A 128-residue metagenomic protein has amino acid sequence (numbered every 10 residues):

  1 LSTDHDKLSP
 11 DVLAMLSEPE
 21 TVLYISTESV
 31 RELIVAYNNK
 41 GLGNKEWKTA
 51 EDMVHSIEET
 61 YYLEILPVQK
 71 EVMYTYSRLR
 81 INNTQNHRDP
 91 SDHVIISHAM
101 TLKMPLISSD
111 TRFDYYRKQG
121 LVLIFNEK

Functional and structural regions predicted by a protein language model:
L1-S26, G41-D52, K128: Short, well-structured N-terminal submotif of metal-dependent ribonuclease cores
T27, E58-N83: Acidic catalytic patch
Y37-E64, E71: Active-site-proximal, substrate-binding regions of enzyme catalytic domains and RNA-binding/basic surfaces
N86-H87: Residue-level "hotspot" positions that anchor or transmit function at local structural transition points
P90-S91: Acidic donor-binding loop at a coil-to-helix junction in glycosyltransferase catalytic cores that engages
V94-K128: Acidic, PIN/NYN-like endoribonuclease modules and their adjacent C-terminal/linker elements
